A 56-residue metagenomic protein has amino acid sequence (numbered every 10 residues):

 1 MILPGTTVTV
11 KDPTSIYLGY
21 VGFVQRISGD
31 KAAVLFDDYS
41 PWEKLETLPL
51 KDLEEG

Functional and structural regions predicted by a protein language model:
I2-G56: Basic/aromatic-rich interaction segments and small domains that mediate binding to polyanionic partners
